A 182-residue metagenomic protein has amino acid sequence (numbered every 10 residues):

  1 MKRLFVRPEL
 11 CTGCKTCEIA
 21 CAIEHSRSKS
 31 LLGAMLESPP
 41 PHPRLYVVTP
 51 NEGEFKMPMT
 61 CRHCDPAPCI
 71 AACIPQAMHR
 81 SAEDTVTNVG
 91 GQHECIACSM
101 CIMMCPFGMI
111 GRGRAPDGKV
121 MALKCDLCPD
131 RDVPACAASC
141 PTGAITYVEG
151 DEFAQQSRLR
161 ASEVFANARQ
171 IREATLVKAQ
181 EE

Functional and structural regions predicted by a protein language model:
M1-C11, A20-Y46: N-terminal cysteine/histidine-rich coordination modules
K2-L4, M57, D84, M121: Short amphipathic alpha-helical segments
V6, V89-G90, C136: Hydrophobic face of beta-strands forming the core of extended beta-sheets/solenoids, especially the left-handed
P8, P75, G91-Q92: Aromatic-flanked redox-active Cys/Sec active sites in thiol-based oxidoreductases, especially the WC-centered
A22-H25, I74, P106: Protein kinase-like catalytic domain
K29-A71, H93-E94, S99-E182: Flanking helices and flexible, charged tails adjoining ferredoxin-like Fe-S electron-transfer domains in multi-subunit
H79-N88: Mid-length scaffold segments of soluble, non-membrane domains
